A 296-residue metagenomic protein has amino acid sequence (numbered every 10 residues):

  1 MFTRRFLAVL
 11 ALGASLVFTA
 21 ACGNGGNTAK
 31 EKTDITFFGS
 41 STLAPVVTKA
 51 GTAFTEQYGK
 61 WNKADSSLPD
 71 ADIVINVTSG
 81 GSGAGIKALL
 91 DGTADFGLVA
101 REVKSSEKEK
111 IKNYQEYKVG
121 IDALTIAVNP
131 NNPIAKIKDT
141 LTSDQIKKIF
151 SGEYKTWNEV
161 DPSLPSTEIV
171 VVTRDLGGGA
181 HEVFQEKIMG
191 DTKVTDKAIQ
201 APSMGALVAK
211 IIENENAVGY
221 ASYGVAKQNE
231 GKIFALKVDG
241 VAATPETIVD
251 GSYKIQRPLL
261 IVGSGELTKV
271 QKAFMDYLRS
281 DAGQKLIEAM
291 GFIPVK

Functional and structural regions predicted by a protein language model:
M1-L10: Bacterial N-terminal signal peptides that target proteins for export
V17-A21: C-terminal motif of bacterial Sec signal peptides marking the signal peptidase cleavage site
C22-K110, Y114-K296: Exported/periplasmic ABC-transporter solute-binding proteins
